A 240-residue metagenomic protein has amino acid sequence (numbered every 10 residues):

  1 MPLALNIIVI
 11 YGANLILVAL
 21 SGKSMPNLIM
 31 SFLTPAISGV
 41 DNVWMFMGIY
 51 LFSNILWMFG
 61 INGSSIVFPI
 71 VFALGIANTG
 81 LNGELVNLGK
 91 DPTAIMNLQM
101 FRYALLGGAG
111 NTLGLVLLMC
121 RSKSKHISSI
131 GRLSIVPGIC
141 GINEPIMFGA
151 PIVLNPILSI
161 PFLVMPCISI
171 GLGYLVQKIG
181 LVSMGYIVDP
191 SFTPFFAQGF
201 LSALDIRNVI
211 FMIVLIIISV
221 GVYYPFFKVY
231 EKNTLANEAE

Functional and structural regions predicted by a protein language model:
M1-N62, V188-E240: Signature of multi-pass transmembrane helix bundles
V9-S122: Generic multipass alpha-helical transmembrane bundles of integral membrane proteins
P35-V40, I127-I135, M184-I187: Short, amphipathic, aromatic/basic-enriched membrane-interface segments that mark the entry/exit of transmembrane
M45-G48, L106-G110, S129, P161 (+3 more regions): Active-site-proximal structural scaffolding
G83-D91, V116, L133-P137, M147-E240: Transmembrane alpha-helical segments and their short flanking loops that form helix-hairpins/helix-helix interfaces
Q99, S128-G131, R207-N208: Short alpha-helical transmembrane interface motifs in multi-pass membrane proteins
